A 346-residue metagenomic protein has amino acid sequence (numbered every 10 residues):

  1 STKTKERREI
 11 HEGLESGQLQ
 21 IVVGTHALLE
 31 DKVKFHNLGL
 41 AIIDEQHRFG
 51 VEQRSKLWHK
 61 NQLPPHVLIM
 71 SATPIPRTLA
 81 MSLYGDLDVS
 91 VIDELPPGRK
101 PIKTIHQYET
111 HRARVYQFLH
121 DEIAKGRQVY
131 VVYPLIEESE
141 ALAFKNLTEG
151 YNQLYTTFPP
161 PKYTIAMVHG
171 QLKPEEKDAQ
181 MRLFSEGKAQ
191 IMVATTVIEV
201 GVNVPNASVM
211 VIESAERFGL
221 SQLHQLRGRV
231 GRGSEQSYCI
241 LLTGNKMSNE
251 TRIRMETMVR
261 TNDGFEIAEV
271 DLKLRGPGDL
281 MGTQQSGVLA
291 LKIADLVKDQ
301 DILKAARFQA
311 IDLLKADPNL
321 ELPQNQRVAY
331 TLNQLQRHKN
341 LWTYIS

Functional and structural regions predicted by a protein language model:
S1-E256: Inter-lobe coupling/hinge segments of SF2-like helicase ATPases
M181-M192, V197-P205, M210-E213, G228 (+3 more regions): Accessory helical-bundle/CTD segments and flexible terminal tails appended to RecA-like ATPase motors
